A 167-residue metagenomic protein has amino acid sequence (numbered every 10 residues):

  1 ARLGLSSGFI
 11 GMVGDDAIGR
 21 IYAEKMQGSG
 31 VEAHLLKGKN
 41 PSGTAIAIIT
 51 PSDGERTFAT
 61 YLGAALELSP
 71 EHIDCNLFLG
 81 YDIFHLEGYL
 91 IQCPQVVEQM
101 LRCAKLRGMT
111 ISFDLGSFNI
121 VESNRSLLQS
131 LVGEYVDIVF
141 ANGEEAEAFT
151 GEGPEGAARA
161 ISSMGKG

Functional and structural regions predicted by a protein language model:
A1, Q27, K105-L106, S162: Anion (oxyanion) recognition and catalysis
R2-I83: Conserved N-terminal subdomain of the carbohydrate kinase-like
G63, Y89, G116-F118, E144-E145: Active-site beta-loop-alpha junctions enriched in small/polar residues
A65-I73, Q95, V121-L127: Active-site glycine-rich loop that binds ribose-phosphate moieties when present
H85-C93: Catalytic beta/alpha-barrel core
C93-R102: Active-site-adjacent beta->alpha loops and helix N-cap segments on the catalytic face of soluble alpha/beta enzymes
R107-T110, F118-G167: Conserved phosphate/ATP/ADP-binding segment of small-molecule kinases
